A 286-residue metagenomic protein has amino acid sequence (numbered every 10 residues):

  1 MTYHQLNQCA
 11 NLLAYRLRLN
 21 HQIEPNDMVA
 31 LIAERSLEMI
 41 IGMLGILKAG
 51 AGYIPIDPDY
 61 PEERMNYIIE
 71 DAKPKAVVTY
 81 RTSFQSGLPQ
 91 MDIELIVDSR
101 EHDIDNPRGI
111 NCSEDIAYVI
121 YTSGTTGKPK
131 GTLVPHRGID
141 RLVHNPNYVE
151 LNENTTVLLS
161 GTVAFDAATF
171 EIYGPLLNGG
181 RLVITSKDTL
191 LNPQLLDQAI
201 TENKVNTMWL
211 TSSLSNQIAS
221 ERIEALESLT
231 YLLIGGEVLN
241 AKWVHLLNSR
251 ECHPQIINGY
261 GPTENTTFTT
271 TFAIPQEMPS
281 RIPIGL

Functional and structural regions predicted by a protein language model:
M1-D140, Y148-L151, P175, G179: Carrier-protein-dependent adenylate-forming modules in NRPS/ANL systems
Y3-A14, I96-H144, L177, I184-T185 (+1 more regions): Adenylate-forming AMP-binding core of the ANL superfamily, especially NRPS adenylation
L6, V29-L31, R35, G42 (+15 more regions): Generic structural signal for small/hydrophobic residues in well-ordered secondary structure, especially within
E24-D27, E63, L151-N154, L159 (+7 more regions): His-Asp-centered acyl/peptidyl-transfer active-site segments
A33-L44, D59-E63, S160-N178, L190-Q194 (+1 more regions): Conserved coil-to-alpha-helix start sites within the AMP-binding
P58, Y121, G161-T162, S186-K187 (+4 more regions): Conserved donor-binding loops in enzymes that form glycosidic bonds
Y80, L190-D197, S212-R222, Y231-Q255: Short gly/Ser/Thr-rich phosphate-binding loop of adenylate-forming enzymes
K130-L158, D166-N206, F272-Q276: Conserved AMP-binding/adenylation subdomain of ANL enzymes
